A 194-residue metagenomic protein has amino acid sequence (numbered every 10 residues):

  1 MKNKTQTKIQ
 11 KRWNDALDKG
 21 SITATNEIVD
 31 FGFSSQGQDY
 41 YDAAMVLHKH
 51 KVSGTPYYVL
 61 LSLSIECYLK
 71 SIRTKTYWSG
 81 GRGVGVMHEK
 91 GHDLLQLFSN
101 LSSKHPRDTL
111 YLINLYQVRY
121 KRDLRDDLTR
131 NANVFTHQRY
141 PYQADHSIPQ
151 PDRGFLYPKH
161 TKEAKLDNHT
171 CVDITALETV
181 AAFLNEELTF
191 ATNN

Functional and structural regions predicted by a protein language model:
K2-F31, Y77-N194: Long, charged low-complexity segments
T23, E27-D30, H50-L63: Short, charged/polar micro-motifs that form catalytic or ligand-binding hotspots
F33-Q36, L60-L61, D127: Amphipathic alpha-helix face/heptad-repeat signature
Q36-H50, V134-H137: Solvent-exposed, amphipathic alpha-helical segments
Q38, M45, G54-T76: Short, hydrophobic, well-ordered secondary-structure elements
K49, L69, Q143: Residue-level marker of positions within ordered structural domains that often coincide with functionally constrained
